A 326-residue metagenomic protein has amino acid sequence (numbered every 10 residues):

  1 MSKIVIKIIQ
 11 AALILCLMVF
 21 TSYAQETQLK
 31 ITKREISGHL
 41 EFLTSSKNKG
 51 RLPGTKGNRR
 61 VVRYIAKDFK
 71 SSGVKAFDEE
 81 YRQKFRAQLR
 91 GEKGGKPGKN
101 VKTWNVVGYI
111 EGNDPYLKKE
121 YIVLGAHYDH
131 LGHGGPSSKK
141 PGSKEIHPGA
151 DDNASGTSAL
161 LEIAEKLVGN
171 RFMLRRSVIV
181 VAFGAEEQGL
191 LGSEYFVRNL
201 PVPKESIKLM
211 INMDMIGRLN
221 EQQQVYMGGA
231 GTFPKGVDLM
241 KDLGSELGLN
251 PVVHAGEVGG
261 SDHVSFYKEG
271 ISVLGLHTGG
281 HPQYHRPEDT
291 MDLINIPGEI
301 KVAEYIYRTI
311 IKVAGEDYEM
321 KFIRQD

Functional and structural regions predicted by a protein language model:
M1-T27: Bacterial Sec-dependent N-terminal signal peptides
Y23-A76, K119-Y121, I323: N-terminal hydrophobic or amphipathic helices/low-complexity stretches enriched in small/hydrophobic/Pro/Gly
E26-L29, S46-K56, G94-P97, G142-N153 (+4 more regions): Second-shell loop/turn segments in exported
K47-G50, F69, K75-A76, G91 (+7 more regions): Solvent-exposed loop/turn segments at secondary-structure junctions within structured extracellular/periplasmic domains
R51-E111: A non-catalytic alpha/beta surface segment that caps or lines the substrate-entry region of metallo-dependent hydrolase
L124-G125, D129-H130, G135-Q188, I306: Alpha-helical metal-binding/catalytic segments enriched in His/Glu/Asp
G169, P282-D326: His/Asp/Glu-rich mid-to-C-terminal helical/loop segments that flank catalytic regions of hydrolases
F183-H281: Metal-dependent peptidase/peptidase-like ectodomains
